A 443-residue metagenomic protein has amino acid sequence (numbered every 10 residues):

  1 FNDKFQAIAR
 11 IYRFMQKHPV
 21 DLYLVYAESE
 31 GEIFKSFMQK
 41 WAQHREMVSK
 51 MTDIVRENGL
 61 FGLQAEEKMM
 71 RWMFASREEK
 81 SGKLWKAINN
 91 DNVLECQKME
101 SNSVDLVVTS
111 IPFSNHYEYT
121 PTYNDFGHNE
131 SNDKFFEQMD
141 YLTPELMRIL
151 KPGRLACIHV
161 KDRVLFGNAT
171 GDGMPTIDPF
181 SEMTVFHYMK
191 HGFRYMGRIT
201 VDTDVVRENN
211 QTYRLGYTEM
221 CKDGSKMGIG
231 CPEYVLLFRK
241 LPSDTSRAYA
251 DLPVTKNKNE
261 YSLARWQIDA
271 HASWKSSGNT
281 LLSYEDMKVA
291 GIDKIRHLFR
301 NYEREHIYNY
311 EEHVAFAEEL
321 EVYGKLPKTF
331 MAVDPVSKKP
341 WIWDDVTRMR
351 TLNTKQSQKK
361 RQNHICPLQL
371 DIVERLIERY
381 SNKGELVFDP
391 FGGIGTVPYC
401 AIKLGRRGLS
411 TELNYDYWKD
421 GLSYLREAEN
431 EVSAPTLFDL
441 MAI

Functional and structural regions predicted by a protein language model:
N2-I8, Y12-M73: A conserved SF2-helicase RecA2
Q6-A7, S36, D416-E427: Short alpha-helix adjacent to the SAM-binding motif of class I
F14-M15, F74-G82, P335: Short, conserved catalytic or adaptor-binding loops enriched in Gly and charged residues
Q39-A42, P175-T176, R214-G216, R426-E429: Short, hinge-like loop/turn segments at secondary-structure boundaries
K50-N58, Y249-P253, V432-M441: Short, flexible loop/turn segments with low-complexity composition
S76-G82, L422-F438: Short, conserved SAM-binding/catalytic segment of Class I S-adenosyl-L-methionine-dependent methyltransferases
K83-D420: Core catalytic lobe of class I
N90-L94, L437-A442: Conserved SAM/SAH-binding loop
